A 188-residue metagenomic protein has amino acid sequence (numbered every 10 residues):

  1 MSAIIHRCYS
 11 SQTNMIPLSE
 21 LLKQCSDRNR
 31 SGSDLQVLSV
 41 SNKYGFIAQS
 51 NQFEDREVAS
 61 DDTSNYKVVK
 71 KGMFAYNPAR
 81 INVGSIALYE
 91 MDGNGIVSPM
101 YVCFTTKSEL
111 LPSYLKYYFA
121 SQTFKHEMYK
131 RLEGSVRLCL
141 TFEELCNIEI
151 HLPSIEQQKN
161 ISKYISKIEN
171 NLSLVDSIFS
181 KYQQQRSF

Functional and structural regions predicted by a protein language model:
M1-R7, I161-L172: Hydrophobic structural patches
A3-R30, N147, H151-K159, K181: Non-catalytic DNA-recognition/assembly elements of restriction-modification systems
S19-L152: DNA target-recognition domains and sequence-specific DNA-contacting regions of bacterial/archaeal
I168, L172-V175, F179-Y182: Amphipathic alpha-helical coiled-coil segments
